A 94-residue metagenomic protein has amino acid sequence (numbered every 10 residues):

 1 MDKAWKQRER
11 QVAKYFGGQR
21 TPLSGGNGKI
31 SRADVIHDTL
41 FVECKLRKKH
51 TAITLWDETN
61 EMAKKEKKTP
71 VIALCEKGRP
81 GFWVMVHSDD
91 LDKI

Functional and structural regions predicted by a protein language model:
M1-I94: Catalytic phosphate/metal-binding cores of nucleic-acid and nucleotide-processing enzymes, i.e., regions that mediate
